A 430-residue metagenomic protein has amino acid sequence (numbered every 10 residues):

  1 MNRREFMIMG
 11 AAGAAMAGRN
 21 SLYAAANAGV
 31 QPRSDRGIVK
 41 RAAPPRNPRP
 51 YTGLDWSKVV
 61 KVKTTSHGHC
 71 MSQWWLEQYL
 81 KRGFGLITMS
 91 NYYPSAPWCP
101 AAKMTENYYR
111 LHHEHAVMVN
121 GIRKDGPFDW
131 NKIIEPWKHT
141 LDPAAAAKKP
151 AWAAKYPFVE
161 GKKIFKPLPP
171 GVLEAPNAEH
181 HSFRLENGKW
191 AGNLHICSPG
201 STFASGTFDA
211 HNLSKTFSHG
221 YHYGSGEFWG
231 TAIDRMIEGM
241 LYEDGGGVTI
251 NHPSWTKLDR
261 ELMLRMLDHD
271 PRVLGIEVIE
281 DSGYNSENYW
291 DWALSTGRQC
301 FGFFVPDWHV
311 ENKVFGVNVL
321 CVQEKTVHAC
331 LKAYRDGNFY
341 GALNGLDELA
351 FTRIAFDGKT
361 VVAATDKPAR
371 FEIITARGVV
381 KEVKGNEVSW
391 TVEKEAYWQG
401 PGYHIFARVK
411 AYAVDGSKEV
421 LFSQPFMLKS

Functional and structural regions predicted by a protein language model:
E5-N27: N-terminal export signals
F6, V172, D366-P368: Aromatic-residue hotspot detector
A15, W98-C99, R260: Short Asp/Glu-rich motifs
S21-Y23, S214, A293: Surface-exposed flexible segments
G29-H67, Q73, E77, K189-S201 (+1 more regions): Charged catalytic cores and adjacent phosphate/nucleic-acid-binding surfaces used for phosphate/nucleic-acid chemistry
A43-G245, N251, I279-W290, V305-W308 (+3 more regions): A metal-dependent hydrolase metal-coordination microenvironment
